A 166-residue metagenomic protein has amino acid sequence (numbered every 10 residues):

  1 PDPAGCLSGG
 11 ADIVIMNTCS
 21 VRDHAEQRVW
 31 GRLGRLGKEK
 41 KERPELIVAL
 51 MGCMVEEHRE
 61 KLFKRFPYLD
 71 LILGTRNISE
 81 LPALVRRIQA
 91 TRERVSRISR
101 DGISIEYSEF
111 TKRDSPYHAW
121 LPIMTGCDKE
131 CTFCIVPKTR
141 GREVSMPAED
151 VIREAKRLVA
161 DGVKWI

Functional and structural regions predicted by a protein language model:
P1-I166: Proteins enriched for Cys/Gly/acidic motifs involved in redox and nucleic-acid/cofactor modification
